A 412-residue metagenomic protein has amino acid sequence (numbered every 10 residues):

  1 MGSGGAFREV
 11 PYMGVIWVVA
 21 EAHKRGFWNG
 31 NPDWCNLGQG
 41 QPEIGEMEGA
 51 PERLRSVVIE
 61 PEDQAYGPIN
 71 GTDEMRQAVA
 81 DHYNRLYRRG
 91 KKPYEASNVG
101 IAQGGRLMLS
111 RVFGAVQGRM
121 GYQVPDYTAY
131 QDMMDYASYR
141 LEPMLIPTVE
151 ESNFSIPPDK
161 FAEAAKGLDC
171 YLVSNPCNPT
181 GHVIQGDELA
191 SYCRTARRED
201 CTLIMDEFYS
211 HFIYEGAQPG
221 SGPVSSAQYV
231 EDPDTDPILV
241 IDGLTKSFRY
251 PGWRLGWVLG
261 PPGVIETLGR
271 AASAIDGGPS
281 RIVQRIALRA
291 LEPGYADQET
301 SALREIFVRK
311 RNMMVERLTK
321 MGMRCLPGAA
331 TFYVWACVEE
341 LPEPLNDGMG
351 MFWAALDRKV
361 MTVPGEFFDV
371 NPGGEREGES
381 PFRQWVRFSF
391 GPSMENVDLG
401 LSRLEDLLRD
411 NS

Functional and structural regions predicted by a protein language model:
G4-Q103, L291-Y295, D410-S412: N-terminal small-domain helix-loop-helix segment of the aminotransferase-like
V18, L37, V79, V99 (+14 more regions): Generic structural signal for small/hydrophobic residues in well-ordered secondary structure, especially within
G30, W34-N36, I241, R324-A329: Short beta-strand
I59-R198, S210-P233, L239: Conserved core of the PLP fold type I
D81, R89, P93, P233-D234 (+3 more regions): PLP-dependent enzyme catalytic core of the Aspartate aminotransferase-like
Y136, Q228-E305, N312-M321, S402 (+1 more regions): Conserved core segment of the aminotransferase class I/II
A137, R198-E199, M321, R358 (+1 more regions): Helix C-cap/helix->beta junction micro-motif
L288, R304-V315, T319, C325-E339 (+1 more regions): Conserved glycine-rich beta-strand-loop-beta hairpin in the small C-terminal domain of fold type I
